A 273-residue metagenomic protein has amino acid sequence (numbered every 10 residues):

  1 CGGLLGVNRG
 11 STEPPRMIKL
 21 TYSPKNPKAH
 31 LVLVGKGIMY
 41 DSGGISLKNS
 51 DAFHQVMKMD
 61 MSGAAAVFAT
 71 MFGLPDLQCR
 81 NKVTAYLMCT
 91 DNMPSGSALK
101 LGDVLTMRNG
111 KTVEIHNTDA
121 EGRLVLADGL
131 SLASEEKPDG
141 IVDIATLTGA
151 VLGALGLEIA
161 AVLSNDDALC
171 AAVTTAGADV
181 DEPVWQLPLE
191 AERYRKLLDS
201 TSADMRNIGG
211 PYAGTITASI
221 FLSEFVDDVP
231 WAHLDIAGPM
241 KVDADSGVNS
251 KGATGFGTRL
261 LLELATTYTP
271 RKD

Functional and structural regions predicted by a protein language model:
C1-D273: A generic structural signal for tightly packed, nonpolar segments enriched in small/aliphatic residues
